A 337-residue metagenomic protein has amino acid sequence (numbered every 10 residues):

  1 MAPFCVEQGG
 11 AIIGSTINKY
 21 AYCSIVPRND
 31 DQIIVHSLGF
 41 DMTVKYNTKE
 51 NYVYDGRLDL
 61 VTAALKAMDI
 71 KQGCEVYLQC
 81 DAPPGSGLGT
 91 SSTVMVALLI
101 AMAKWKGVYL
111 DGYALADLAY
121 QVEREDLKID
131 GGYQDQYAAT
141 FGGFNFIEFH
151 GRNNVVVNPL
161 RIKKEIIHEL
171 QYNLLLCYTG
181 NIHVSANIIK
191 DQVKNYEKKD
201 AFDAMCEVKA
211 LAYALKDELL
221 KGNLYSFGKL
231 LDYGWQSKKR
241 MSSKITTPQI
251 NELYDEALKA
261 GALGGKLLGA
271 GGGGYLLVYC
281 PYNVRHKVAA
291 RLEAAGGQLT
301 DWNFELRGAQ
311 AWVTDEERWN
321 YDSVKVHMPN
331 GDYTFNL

Functional and structural regions predicted by a protein language model:
M1, C5-V6, I12-G14, Y22-I70 (+4 more regions): C-terminal nucleotide
I17-K19, L88-V108, G112: DPxDG-like acidic metal-binding loop motif
K45-N47, L78-G87, L99-W105: Short acidic, glycine/Ser/Thr-rich loop/turn "cap" segments at secondary-structure junctions
N47-D55, G85-S92, Y109: Short gly/ser-rich anion-binding loops that grip negatively charged ligand groups
L65-S86, L118: Glycine- and acidic-rich phosphate- and metal-coordinating loops
G73-C74, L110-A114: Short, surface-exposed acidic
G273: Glycine-rich active-site/cofactor-binding loop and its immediate structural neighborhood
